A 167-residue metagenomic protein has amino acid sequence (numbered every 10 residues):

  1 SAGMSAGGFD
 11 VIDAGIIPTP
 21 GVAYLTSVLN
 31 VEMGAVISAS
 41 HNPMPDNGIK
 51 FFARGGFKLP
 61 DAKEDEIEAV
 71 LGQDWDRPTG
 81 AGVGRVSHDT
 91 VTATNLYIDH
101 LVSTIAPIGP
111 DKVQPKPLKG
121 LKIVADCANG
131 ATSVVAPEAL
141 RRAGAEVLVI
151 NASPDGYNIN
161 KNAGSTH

Functional and structural regions predicted by a protein language model:
S1-D46, E138-H167: N-terminal small/polar loop signature for handling phosphorylated ligands or for N-terminal nucleophile
N47-H167: Gly/Ser/Thr-enriched, mixed-charge loops and adjacent short helices that form phosphate/oxyanion-binding elements
